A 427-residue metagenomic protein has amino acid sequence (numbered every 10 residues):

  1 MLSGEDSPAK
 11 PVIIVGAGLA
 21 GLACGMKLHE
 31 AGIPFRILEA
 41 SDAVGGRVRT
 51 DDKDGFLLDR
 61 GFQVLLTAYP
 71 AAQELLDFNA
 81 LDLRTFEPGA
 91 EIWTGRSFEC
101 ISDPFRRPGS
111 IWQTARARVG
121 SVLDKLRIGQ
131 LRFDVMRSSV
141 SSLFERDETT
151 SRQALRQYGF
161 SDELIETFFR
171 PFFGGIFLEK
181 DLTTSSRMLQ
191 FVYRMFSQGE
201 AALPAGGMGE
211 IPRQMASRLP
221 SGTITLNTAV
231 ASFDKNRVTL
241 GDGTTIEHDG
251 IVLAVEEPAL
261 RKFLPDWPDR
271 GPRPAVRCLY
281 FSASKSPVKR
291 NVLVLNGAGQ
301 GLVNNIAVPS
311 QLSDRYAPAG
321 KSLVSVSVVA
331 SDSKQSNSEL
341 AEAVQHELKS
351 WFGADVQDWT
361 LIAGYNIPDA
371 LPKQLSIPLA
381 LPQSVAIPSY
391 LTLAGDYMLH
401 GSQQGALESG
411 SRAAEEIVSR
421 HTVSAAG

Functional and structural regions predicted by a protein language model:
G4-E5, R315-G427: Conserved flavin/dinucleotide-binding core of flavoenzymes
S7, A231-L340, E347-W351: Mid-domain catalytic core of redox enzymes that form a hydrophobic substrate pocket/lid adjacent to a catalytic redox
K10-I37: N-terminal Rossmann-like FAD-binding beta1-loop-alpha1 element of flavoenzymes
L19-A20, V44, S409: Hydrophobic/small residue at the entry helix of a nucleotide-binding pocket
H29-K53: Glycine-rich FAD pyrophosphate-binding loop
Q63-P70, R146-D147, Y158, R194-A216 (+1 more regions): Short beta-strand to alpha-helix junction loop
Y69-Q73, D77, D82-L182, S197-Q198: Mobile amphipathic helical/loop "lid" adjacent to a hydrophobic cofactor/ligand pocket
L189-L240, I246, G250: Helical element adjacent to the flavin cofactor pocket in flavoenzyme catalytic cores
